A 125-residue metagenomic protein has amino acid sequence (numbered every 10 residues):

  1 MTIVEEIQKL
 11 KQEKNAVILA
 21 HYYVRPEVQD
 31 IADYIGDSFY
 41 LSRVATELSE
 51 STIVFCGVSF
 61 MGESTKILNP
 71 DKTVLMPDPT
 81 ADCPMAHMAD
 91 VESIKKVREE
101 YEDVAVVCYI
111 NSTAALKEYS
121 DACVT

Functional and structural regions predicted by a protein language model:
M1-T125: Active-site loop-to-helix "anion-binding N-cap" substructures in soluble metabolic enzymes
